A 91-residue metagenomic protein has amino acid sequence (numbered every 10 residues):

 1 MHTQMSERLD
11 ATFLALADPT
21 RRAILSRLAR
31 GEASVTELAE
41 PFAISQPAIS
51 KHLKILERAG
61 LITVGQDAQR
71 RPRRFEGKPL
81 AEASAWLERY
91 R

Functional and structural regions predicted by a protein language model:
H2, E7-P47, R70-A81, A85: N-terminal helix-turn-helix DNA-binding core of bacterial DNA-binding proteins
S50: Conserved catalytic core of two-component sensor histidine kinases
L53-K54: Short, hydrophobic-biased segments on the C-terminal half of alpha helices that form "recognition helices"
E57-A68, P72-R74: Beta-hairpin "wing" of winged helix-turn-helix
